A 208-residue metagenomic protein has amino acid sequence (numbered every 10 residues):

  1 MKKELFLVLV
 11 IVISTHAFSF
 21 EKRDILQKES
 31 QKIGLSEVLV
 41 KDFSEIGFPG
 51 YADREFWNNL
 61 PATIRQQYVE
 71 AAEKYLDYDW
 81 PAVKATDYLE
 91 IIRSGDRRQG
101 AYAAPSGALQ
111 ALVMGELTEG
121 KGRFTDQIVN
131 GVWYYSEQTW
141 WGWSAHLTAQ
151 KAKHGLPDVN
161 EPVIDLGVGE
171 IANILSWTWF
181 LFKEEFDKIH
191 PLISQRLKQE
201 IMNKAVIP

Functional and structural regions predicted by a protein language model:
E4-I13: Sec-dependent N-terminal signal peptides
F18-P208: Extracellular glycan-targeting catalytic surfaces
